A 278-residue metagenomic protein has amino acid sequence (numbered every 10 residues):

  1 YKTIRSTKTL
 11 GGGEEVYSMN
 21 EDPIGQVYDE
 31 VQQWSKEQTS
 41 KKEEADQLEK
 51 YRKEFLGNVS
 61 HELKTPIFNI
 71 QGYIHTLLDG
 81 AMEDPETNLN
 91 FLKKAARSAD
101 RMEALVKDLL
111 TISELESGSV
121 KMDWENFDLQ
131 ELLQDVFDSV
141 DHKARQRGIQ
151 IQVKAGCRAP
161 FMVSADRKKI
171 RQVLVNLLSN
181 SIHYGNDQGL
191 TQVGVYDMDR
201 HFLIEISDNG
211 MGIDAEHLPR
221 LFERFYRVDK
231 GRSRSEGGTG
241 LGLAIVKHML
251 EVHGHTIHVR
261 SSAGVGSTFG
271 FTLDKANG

Functional and structural regions predicted by a protein language model:
R97-L105: Short alpha-helical segment of the dimerization/phosphotransfer core of two-component systems
S117-M122, P160-A165: Conserved micro-motifs of the catalytic ATP-binding
D123-D138, I151: A conserved beta-strand-to-alpha-helix junction within the catalytic ATP-binding
S181-I182: Short helix-loop "hinge" at the ATP-lid/N-box region of the Bergerat-fold HATPase_c
Q188-R200: Short beta-strand/loop element within the Bergerat-fold HATPase_c
I213-R227: Short conserved segment of the HATPase_c
G254-H255: Conserved glycine-rich
